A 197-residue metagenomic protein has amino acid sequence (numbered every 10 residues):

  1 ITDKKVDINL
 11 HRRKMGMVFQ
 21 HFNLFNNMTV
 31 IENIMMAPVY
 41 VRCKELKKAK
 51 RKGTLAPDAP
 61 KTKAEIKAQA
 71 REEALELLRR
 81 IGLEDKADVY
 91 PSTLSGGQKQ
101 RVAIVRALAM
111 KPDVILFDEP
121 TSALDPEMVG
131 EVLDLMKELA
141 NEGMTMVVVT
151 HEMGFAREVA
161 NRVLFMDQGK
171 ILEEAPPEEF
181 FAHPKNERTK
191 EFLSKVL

Functional and structural regions predicted by a protein language model:
I1-P177: ABC family nucleotide-binding domain
E174, E178-L197: C-terminal boundary and immediately downstream tail of ABC-type ATPase nucleotide-binding domains
